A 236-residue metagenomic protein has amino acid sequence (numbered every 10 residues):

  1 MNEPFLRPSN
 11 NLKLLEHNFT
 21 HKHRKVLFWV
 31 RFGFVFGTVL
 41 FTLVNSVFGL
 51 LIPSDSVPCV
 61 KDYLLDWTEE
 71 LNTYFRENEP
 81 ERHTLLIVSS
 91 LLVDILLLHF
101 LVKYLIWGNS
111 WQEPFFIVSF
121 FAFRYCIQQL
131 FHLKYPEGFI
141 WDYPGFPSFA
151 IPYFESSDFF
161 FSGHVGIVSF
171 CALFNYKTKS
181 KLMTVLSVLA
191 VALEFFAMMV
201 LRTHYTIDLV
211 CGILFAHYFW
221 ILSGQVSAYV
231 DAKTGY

Functional and structural regions predicted by a protein language model:
N2-L98: N-terminal transmembrane-helix/juxtamembrane module of multi-pass inner/ER membrane proteins
P4, F28-F36, I207, F215 (+2 more regions): Non-catalytic, membrane-anchoring transmembrane segments at the edges
L15, F19, H23, G49-E70 (+3 more regions): Membrane-interface loops
K22-V30, E79, H83, Y104-N109 (+3 more regions): Membrane-helix interfacial "entry" motifs
F32, F36-V47, P114, V118-C126 (+4 more regions): Hydrophobic, lipid-facing residues on alpha-helical transmembrane segments of integral membrane proteins
E77-I95, P152-K177, T206, V210: Membrane-interface loop-to-helix entry segments
F159-F160, L193-I221: Interfacial helix-loop-helix junctions of multi-pass membrane proteins
